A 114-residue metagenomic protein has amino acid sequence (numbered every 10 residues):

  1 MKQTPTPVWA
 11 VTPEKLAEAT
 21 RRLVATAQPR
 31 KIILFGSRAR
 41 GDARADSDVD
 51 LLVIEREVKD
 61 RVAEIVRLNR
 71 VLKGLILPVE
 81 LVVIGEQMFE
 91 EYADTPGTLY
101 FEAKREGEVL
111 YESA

Functional and structural regions predicted by a protein language model:
M1-K31, R40-A45, E55-A114: Catalytic core of pol beta-like nucleotidyltransferases
F35-S37: Glycine-rich beta-strand-to-loop/alpha-helix junction loops that act as flexible
D50-I54: Short beta-strand->loop micro-motif that forms the acidic, two-metal-ion catalytic signature in nucleotide-processing
